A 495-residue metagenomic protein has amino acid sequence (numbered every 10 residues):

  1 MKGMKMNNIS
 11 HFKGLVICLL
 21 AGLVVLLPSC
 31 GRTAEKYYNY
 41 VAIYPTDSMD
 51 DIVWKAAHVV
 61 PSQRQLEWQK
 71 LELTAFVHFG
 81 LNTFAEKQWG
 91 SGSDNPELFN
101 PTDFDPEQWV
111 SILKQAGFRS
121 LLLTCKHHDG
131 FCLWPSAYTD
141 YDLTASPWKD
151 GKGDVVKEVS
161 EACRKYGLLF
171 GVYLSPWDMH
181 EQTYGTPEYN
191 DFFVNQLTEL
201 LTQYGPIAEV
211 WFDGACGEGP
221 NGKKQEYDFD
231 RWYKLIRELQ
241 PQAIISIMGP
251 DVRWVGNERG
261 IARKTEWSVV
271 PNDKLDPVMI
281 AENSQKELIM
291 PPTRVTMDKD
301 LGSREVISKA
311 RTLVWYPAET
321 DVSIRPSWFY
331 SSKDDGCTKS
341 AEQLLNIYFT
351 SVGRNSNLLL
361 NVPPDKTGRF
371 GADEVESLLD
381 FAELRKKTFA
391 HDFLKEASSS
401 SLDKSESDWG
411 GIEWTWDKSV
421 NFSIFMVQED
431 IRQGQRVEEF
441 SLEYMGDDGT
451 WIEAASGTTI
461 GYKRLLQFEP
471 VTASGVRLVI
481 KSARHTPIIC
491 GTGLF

Functional and structural regions predicted by a protein language model:
M4-I17: Bacterial N-terminal signal peptides that target proteins for export
I17-V25: Hydrophobic helical h-region of N-terminal Sec-dependent signal peptides in bacterial secretory/periplasmic proteins
P28-S29: C-terminal motif of bacterial Sec signal peptides marking the signal peptidase cleavage site
A34-D447, I452-P470, V479-G493: Mature catalytic domains of secreted/periplasmic carbohydrate-active enzymes
A473-G475: Extracellular Ig-like/FN3 beta-sandwich strand-entry sites
